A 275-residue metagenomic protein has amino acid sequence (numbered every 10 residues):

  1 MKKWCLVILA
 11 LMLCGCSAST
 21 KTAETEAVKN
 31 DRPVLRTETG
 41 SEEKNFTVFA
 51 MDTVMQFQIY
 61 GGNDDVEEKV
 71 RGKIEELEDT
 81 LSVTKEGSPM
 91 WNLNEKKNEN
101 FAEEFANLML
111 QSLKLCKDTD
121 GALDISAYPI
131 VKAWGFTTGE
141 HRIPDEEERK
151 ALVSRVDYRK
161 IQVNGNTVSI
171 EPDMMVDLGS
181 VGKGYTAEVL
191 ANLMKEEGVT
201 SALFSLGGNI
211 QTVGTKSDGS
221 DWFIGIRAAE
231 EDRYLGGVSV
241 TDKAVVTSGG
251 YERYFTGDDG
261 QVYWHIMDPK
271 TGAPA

Functional and structural regions predicted by a protein language model:
W4-I8, C14-A275: Mature catalytic core of soluble alpha/beta enzymes
